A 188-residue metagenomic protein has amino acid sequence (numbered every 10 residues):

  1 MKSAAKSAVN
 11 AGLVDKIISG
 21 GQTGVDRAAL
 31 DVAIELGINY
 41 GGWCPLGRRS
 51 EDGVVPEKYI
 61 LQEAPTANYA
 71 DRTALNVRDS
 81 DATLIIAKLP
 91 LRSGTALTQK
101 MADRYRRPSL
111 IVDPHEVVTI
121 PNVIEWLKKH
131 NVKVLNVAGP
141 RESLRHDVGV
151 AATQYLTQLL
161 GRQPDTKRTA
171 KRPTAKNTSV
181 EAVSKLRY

Functional and structural regions predicted by a protein language model:
K2, K6: A short, basic/flexible loop-to-alpha-helix module at the beginning of a structural domain
N10-V134, R141-L144, V148-Q163: Acidic/glycine-enriched connector segments
P164-R168: Low-complexity, Pro/Thr/Ser/Gly/Ala-rich linker/spacer regions in secreted, extracellular modular proteins
K185-Y188: Non-Sec secretion/translocation targeting segments of pathogen effectors
